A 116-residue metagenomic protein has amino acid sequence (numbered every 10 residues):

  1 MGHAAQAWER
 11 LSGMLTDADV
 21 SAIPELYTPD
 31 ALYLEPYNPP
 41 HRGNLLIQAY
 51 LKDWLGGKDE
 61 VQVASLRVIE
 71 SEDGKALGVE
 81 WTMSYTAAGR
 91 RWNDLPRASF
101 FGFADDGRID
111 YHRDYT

Functional and structural regions predicted by a protein language model:
M1-A18, L26: Short, aromatic-enriched amphipathic alpha-helices that serve as compact interaction elements
A5, V20-K75: A solvent-exposed, acidic/Ser-Thr-rich amphipathic alpha-helical stretch
Y33, V79, Y111-H112: Short hydrophobic/aromatic-rich beta-strand segments that constitute the beta-sheet cores of beta-sandwich/beta-barrel
Q48-Y50, V79-S84: Short Pro/Gly-enriched beta-strand edge/turn motifs at strand-loop
G57-E60, S84-N93: Short, cysteine-centered beta-strand-loop-beta hairpins and adjacent loop/turn segments enriched in charged/polar
Q62-A64, G78-E80, N93-S99: Short, surface-exposed coil-to-beta transition loops
P96-T116: Short beta-strand edge/turn micro-motifs at domain boundaries
